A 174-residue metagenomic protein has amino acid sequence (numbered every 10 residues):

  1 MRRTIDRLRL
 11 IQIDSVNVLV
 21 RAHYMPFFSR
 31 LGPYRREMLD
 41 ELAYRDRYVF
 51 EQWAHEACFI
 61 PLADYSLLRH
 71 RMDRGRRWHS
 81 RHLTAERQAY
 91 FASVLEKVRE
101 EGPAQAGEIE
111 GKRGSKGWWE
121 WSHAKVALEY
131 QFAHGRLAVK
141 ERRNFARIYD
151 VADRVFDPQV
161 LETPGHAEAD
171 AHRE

Functional and structural regions predicted by a protein language model:
M1-E174: Long, low-complexity intrinsically disordered regions
